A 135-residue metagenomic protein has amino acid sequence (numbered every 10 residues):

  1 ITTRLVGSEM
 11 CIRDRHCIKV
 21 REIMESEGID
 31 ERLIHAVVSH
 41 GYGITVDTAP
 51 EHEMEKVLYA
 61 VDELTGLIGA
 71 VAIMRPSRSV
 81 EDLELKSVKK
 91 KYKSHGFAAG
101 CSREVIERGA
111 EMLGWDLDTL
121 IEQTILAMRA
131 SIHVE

Functional and structural regions predicted by a protein language model:
I1-G7, C11-I12: Single conserved hydrophobic/aromatic residue that forms the stacking wall/gate of nucleotide- or nucleobase-binding
D14-D47, E51-M54, E63, A98: Histidine- and acidic-residue-rich, metal-dependent catalytic cores
S26-I29, M54-E135: Divalent metal-dependent phosphate-bond-processing catalytic cores, especially two-metal-ion Mg2+/Mn2+ enzymes that act
